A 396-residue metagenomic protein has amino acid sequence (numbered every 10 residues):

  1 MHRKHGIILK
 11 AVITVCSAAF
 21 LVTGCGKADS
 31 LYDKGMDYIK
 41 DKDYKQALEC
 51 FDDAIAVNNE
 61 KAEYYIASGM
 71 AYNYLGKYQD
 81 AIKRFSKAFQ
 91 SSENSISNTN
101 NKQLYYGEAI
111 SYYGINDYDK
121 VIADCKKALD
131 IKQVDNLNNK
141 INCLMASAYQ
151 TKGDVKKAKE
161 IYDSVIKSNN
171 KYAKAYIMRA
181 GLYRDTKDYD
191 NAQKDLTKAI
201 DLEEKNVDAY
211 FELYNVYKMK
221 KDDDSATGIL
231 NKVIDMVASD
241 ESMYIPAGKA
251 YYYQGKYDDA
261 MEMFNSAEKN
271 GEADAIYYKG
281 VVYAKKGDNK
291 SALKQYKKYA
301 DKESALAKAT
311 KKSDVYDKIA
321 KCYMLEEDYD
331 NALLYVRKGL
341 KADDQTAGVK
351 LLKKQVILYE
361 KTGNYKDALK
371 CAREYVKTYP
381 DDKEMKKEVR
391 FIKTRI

Functional and structural regions predicted by a protein language model:
K27-D29, A62-E63, I96, K102-Q103 (+9 more regions): Helix-start (N-cap) detector for alpha-helical repeat units in TPR-like alpha-solenoids, especially tetratricopeptide
K40-D41, Y74, G114, T151 (+9 more regions): Register position in tetratricopeptide repeats
V57, S91-S97, I131-V134, S168 (+7 more regions): Structural marker of alpha-solenoid helical repeat scaffolds
A67, Y74, N100-Q103, G107 (+9 more regions): Canonical tetratricopeptide repeat
